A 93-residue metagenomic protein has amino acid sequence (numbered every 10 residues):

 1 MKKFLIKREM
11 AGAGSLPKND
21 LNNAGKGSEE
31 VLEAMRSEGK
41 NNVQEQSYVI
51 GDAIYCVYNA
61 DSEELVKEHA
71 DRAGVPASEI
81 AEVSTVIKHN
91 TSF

Functional and structural regions predicted by a protein language model:
M1-R36, H89-F93: Short S/T/G/P-rich N-terminal loop/turn motif that feeds into the first structured element of a domain
K2, K40, P76: Residue-level signal for beta-strand positions within conserved beta-sheet cores that form or flank
I6, C56, V66: Hydrophobic pocket/interface hotspot
R8-M10, V57-A60: Short beta-strand-to-loop capping motifs
A11, V49, E82-T85: Residues that form or immediately flank small-molecule/cofactor binding pockets and catalytic motifs
D20, I54-Y55: A generic structural signal for short
L32-I54: Short, glycine- and small/hydrophobic-rich beta-strand elements in well-ordered beta-sheets
N59-V86: An amphipathic, aromatic/His-enriched active-site/gating alpha helix that lines ligand/cofactor pockets
